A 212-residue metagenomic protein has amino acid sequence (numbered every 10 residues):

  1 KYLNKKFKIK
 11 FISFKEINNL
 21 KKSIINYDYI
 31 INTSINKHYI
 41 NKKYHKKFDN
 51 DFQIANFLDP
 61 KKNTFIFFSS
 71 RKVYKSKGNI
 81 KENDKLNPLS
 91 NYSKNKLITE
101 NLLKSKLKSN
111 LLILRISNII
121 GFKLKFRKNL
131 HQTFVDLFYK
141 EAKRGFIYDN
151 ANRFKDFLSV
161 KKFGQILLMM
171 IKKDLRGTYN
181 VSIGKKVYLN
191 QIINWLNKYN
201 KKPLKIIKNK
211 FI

Functional and structural regions predicted by a protein language model:
K1-K5: N-terminal Rossmann NAD(P)H-binding glycine-rich loop of SDR-like oxidoreductase domains
E16-F52, N56, P60, K72-V73 (+1 more regions): NAD(P)H-binding glycine-rich loop region in Rossmannoid oxidoreductase-like domains and their noncatalytic homologs
A55-L89, L112: Conserved Rossmann-fold NAD(P)-dependent oxidoreductase catalytic core, especially the SDR/UDP-sugar
N91, N95: Active-site helix of classical SDR
N101-F154: NAD(P)-dependent short-chain dehydrogenase/reductase
G121-K123, I147-F157, Y179-V187, N209-F211: Glycine-rich Rossmann NAD(P)(H)-binding loop
V135-Y148, F154-N180: Alpha-helical substrate-binding/gating segment
G164-I212: Mid/C-terminal beta-alpha module of Rossmann-like enzyme folds, strongest in SDR-family dehydrogenases/epimerases
